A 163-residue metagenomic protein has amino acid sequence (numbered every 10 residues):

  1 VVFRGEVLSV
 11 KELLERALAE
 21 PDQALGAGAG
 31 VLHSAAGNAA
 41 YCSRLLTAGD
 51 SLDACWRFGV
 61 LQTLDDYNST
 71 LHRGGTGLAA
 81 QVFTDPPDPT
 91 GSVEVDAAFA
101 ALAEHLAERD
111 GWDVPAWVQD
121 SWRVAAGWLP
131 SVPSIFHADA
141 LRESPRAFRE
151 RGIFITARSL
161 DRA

Functional and structural regions predicted by a protein language model:
F3-D113: Charged, helix-prone or intrinsically disordered regulatory segments positioned adjacent to compact structured domains
A107-A163: Charge-dense, extended regions
